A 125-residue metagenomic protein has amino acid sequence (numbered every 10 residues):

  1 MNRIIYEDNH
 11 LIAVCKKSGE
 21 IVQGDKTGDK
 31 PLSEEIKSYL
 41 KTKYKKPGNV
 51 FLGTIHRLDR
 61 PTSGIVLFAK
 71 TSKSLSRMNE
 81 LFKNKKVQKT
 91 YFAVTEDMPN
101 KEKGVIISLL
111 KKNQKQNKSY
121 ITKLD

Functional and structural regions predicted by a protein language model:
M1-D125: RNA pseudouridine synthases
